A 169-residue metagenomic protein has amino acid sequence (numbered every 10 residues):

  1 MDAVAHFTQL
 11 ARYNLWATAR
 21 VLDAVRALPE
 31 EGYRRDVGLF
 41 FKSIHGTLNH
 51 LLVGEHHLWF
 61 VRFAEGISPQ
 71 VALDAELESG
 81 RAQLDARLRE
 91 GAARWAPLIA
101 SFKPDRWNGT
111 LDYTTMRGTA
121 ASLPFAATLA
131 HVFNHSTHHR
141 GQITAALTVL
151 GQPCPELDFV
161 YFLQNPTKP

Functional and structural regions predicted by a protein language model:
M1-V4, P169: Short, low-complexity, intrinsically disordered N-terminal peptides in bacterial proteins
A3, F7-L10, G80, L84: Residue-level preference for long, well-ordered alpha-helices that form the structural scaffold of enzyme catalytic
T8-D74, T115-P169: Short, contiguous alpha-helical
G66-W107: Helix-adjacent hinge/juxtasegments
P104-M116: Carboxylate-rich helix-loop segments that flank metal/cofactor sites and access channels in metalloenzymes
